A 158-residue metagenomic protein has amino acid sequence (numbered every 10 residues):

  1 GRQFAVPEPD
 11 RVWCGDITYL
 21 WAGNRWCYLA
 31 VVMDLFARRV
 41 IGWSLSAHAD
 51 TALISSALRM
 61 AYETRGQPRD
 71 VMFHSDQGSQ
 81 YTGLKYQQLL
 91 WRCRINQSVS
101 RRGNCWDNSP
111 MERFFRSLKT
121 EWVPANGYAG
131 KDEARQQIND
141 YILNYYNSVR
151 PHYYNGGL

Functional and structural regions predicted by a protein language model:
G1-L158: Charged DNA-binding/catalytic regions of mobile-element recombinases
